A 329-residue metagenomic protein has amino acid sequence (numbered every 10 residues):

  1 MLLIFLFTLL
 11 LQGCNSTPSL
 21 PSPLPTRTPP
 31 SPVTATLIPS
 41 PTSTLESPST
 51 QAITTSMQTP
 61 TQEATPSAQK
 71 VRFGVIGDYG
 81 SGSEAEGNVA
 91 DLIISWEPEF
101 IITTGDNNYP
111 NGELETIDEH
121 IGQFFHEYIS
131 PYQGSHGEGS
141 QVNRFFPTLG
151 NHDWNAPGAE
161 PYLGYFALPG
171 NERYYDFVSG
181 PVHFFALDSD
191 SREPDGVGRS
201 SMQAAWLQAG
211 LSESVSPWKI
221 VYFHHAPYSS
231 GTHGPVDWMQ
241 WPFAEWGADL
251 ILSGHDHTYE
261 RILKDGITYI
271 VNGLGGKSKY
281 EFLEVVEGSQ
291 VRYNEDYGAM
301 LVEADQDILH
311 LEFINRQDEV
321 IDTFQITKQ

Functional and structural regions predicted by a protein language model:
M1-I4: Sec-dependent signal peptide recognition, specifically the positively charged N-region followed immediately by
C14-S67: Ser/Thr-rich, Proline-interspersed low-complexity disordered segments
A52, M57-H120, A209, S229-S230: N-terminal active-site segment of His-dependent metallophosphoesterases
D78, G105-D106, G150-N151, L187 (+2 more regions): Active-site glycine-centered loops adjacent to acidic/histidine catalytic or metal-binding residues that shape
I94, E113-W218, V236-L250, D256-D305 (+1 more regions): Extended active-site neighborhood of metal-dependent phosphoesterases/phosphodiesterases
S214-S230: Short acidic, glycine-rich surface-loop motifs adjacent to enzyme active sites
D318-V320: Residue-level signal for glycine
